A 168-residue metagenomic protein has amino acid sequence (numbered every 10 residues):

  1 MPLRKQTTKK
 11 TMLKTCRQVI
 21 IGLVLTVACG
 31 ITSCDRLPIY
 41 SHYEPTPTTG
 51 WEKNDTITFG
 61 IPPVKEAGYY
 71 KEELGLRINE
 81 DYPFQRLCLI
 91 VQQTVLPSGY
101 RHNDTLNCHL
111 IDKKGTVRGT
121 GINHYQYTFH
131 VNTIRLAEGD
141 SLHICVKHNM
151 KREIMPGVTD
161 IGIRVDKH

Functional and structural regions predicted by a protein language model:
R4-I21: Bacterial N-terminal signal peptides that target proteins for export
G30-S33: C-terminal motif of bacterial Sec signal peptides marking the signal peptidase cleavage site
D35-L37: Bacterial signal peptide processing site
H42-V64: Post-signal peptide N-terminal segment of mature Sec-exported envelope proteins
E66-L74, I134-M150: Noncatalytic modules at the cell exterior or secretory-pathway interfaces, chiefly beta-strand-rich lectin/adhesion
L74-D81: Short amphipathic, basic-aromatic surface patches that mediate peripheral association with negatively charged
P83-I90, G157-T159: Short coil-to-beta strand junction motifs in C2/discoidin
T105-R135: An anionic, turn-rich surface loop/hairpin at beta-sheet edges that serves as a generic interaction/coordination patch
